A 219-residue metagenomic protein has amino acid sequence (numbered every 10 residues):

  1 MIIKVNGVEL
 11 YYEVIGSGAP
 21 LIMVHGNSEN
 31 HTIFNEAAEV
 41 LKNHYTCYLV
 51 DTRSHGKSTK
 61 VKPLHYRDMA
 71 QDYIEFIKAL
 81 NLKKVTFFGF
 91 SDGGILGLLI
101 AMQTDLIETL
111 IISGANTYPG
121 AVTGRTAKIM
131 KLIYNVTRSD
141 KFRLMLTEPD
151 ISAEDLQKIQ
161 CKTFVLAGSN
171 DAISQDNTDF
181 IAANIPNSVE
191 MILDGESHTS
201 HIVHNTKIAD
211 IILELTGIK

Functional and structural regions predicted by a protein language model:
V8-K57: Conserved HGGG/HGGXW glycine-rich cap/lid loop of the alpha/beta-hydrolase fold
Y48, T52-T86: Active-site loop/oxyanion-hole signature of alpha/beta-hydrolase fold enzymes
G89-G93, G97: Gly/Ala-rich beta-loop-alpha elbow adjacent to hydrolase catalytic centers
L99-M102, L110-V136: Flexible "cap/lid" loop of the alpha/beta hydrolase fold
D140-D155: Active-site nucleophile elbow and catalytic-triad environment of alpha/beta-hydrolase enzymes
I159, V165-A167: Short beta-strand/loop motif that positions the catalytic acidic residue of the alpha/beta-hydrolase fold
A172-N177: Conserved alpha/beta-hydrolase "acid-adjacent" motif
E196-N205: Catalytic histidine-centered segment of alpha/beta-hydrolase-like enzymes
